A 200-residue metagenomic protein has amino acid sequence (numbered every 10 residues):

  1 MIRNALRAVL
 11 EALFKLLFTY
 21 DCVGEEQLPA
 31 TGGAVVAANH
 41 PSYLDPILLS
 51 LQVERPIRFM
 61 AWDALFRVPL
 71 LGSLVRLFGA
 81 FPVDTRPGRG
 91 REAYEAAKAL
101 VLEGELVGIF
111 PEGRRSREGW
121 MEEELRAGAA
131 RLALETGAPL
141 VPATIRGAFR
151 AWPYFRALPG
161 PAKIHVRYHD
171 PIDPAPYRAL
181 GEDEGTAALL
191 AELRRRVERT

Functional and structural regions predicted by a protein language model:
M1-Q27, L48, R55, P69-F78: A transmembrane-helix-recognition feature enriched in membrane-embedded lipid enzymes and envelope glyco-/phospholipid
A12-L17, V36-A37, V83-G88, E118-W120: Short, flexible loop segments at the rims of nucleotide/cofactor-binding pockets, characterized by
L16, T31, P56, L77-F78 (+2 more regions): Structured helix-beta-strand junction loops
G24, N39, A61-W62, G79 (+2 more regions): A secondary-structure boundary/capping signal
E26, G88, R146: Residue-level "edge-of-site" marker
E26-P29, K98-A99: Short amphipathic alpha-helix with an adjacent loop that forms part of the alpha/beta core around
P29-G88: Catalytic core of membrane glycerolipid acyltransferases/transacylases, capturing the structured, soluble-facing
R91-T200: Non-catalytic C-terminal accessory region of glycerolipid acyltransferases and related lyso-lipid remodeling enzymes
